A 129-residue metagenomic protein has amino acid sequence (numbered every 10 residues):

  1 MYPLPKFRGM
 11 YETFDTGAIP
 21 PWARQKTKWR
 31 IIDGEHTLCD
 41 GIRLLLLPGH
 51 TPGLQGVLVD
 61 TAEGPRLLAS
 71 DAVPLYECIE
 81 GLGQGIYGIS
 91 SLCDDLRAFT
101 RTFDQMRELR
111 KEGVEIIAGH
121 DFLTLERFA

Functional and structural regions predicted by a protein language model:
M1-L46, S91-G113: Metallo-beta-lactamase
H36, P48-G49, T61-A62: Short polar/acidic secondary-structure junctions
I42-P48, L67-D71: Active-site-proximal beta-strand elements of phosphoester/diester hydrolases
H50, L54, H120: Histidine-centered divalent metal-coordination motifs
Q55-V59: Short beta-strand scaffold segments in enzyme catalytic cores
A62-A129: Cap/insert and terminal regions of metallo-dependent hydrolase folds
